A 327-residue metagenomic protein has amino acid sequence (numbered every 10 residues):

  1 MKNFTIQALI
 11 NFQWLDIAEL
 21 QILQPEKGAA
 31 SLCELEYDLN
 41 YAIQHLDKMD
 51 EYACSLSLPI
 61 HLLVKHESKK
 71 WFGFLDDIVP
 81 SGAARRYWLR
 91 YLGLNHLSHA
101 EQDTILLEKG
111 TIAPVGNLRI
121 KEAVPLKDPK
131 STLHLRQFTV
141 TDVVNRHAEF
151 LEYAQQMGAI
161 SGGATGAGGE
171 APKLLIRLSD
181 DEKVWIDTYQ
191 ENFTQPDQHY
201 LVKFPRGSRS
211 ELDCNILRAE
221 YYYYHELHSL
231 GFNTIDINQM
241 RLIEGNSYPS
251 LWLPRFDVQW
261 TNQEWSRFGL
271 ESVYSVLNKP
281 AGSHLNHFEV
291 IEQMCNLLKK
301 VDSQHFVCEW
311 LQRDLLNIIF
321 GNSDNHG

Functional and structural regions predicted by a protein language model:
M1-G327: Phosphate/dinucleotide-binding and metal-coordinating scaffold of catalytic cores in nucleotide-dependent enzymes
